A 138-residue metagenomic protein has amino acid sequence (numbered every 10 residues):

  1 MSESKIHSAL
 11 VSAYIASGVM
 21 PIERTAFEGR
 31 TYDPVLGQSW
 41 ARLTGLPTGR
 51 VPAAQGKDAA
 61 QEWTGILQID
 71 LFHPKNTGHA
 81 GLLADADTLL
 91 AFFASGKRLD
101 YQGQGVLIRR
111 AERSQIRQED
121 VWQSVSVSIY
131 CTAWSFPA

Functional and structural regions predicted by a protein language model:
M1-A59, H79, F92, G96: Small/polar-rich, solvent-exposed N-terminal microdomains that initiate assembly or binding
P21-I22, S39, L90-P137: Acidic-leaning, charged glycine-interspersed low-complexity segments
G37-A41, W63-L67, Q104: A generic structural signal for short beta-strands and their flanking turns/coil linkers
T48-V51, P74, Q115: Short beta-turn/strand-loop junction motif enriched in small, turn-promoting residues
V51, T77, S135-P137: Residue-level signal for secondary-structure boundary sites
A54-E62, R117-W122: Short, solvent-exposed beta-strand/turn "edge" segments of beta-rich domains on protein surfaces
Q61-K75, Q123-S135: Oligomerization/assembly interface segments of phage tail-like spikes and tubes
L71-F93: Mid-chain, well-packed structural core segment of small domains
